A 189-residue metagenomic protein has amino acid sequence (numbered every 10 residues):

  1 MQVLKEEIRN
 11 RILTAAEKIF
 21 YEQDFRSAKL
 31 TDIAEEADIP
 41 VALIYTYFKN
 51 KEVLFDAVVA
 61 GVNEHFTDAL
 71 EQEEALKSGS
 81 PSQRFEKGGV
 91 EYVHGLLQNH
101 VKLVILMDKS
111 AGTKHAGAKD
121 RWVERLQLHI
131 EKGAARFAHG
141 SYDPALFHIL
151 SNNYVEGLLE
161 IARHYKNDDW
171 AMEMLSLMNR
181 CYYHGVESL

Functional and structural regions predicted by a protein language model:
K5, L30, A60-F66: Short, basic, alpha-helical segments at the C-terminal edge of helix-turn-helix-like DNA-binding modules
R11, A15, I19-V53, A57: Helix-turn-helix
A15-E22, H65-L76, K102, N153 (+1 more regions): Solvent-exposed, amphipathic alpha-helical segments
D56-V62, L106, H115-A118: Alpha-helical DNA-contacting segments of helix-turn-helix folds
A57, E71-Q98: Hydrophobic alpha-helical connector segments
T67, K87, H94, T113-A138 (+1 more regions): Amphipathic alpha-helical packing segments from all-alpha helical-bundle domains
V93-T113, E160: Amphipathic alpha-helical segments used for helix-helix packing
V104-D108, A134-Y182, L189: Hydrophobic/aromatic-rich alpha-helical bundle segments in the mid-to-C-terminal region
